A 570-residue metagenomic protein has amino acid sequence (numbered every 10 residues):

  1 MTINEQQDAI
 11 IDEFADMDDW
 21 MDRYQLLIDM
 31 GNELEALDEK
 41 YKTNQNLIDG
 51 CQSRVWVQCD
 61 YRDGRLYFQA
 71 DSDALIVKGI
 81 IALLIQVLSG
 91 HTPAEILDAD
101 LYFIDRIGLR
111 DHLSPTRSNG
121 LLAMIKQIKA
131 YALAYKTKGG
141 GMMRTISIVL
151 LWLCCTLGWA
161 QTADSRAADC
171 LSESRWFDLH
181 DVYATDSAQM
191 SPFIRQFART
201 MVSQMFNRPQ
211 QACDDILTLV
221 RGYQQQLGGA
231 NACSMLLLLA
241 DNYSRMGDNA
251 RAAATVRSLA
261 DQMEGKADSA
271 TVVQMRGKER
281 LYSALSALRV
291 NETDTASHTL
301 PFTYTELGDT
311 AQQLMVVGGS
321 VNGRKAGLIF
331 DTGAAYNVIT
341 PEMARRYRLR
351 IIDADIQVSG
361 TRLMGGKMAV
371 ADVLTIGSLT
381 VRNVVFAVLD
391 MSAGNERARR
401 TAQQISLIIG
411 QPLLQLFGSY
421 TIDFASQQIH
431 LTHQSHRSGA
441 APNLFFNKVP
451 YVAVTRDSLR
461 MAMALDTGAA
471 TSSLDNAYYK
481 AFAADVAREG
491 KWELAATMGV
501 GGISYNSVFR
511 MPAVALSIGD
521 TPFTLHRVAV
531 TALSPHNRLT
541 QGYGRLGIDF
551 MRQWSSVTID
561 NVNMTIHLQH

Functional and structural regions predicted by a protein language model:
I3, Q7, W20-Q25, D29-Q52 (+5 more regions): N-terminal intrinsically disordered, cationic/polar leader segments that include organellar targeting peptides
Q7-F14: Early exported N-terminus immediately downstream of N-terminal targeting peptides
N46-S72, K78: A short, structured beta-strand/loop element
S72, A94, A99, I104-G140: C-terminal binding/interaction regions
I80-H91: Alpha-helical support elements that line or immediately flank enzyme active sites and cofactor-binding pockets
M143-L150: Sec-dependent signal peptide recognition, specifically the positively charged N-region followed immediately by
C155-L157: N-terminal signal peptide c-region/cleavage motif recognized by signal peptidases
A160-H570: Pepsin/retropepsin-fold aspartyl endopeptidases
